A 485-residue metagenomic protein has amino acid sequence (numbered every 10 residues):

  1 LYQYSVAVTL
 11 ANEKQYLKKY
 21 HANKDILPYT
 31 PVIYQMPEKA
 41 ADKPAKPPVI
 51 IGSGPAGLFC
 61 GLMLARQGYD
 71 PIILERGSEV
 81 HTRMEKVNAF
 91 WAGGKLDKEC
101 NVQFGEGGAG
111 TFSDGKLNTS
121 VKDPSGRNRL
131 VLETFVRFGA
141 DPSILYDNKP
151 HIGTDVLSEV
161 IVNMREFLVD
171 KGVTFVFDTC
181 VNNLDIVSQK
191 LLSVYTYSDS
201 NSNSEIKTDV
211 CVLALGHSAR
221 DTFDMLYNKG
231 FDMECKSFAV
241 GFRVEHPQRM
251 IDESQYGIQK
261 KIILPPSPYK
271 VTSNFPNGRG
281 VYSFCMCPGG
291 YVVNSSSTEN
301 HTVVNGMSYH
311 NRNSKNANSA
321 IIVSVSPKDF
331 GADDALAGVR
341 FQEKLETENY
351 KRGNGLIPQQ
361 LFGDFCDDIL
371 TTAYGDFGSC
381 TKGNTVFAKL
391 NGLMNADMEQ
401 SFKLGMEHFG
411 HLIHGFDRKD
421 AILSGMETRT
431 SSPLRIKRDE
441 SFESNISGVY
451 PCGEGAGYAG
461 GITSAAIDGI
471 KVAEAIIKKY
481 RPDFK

Functional and structural regions predicted by a protein language model:
L1-F112, K116-K485: Residues forming the flavin
